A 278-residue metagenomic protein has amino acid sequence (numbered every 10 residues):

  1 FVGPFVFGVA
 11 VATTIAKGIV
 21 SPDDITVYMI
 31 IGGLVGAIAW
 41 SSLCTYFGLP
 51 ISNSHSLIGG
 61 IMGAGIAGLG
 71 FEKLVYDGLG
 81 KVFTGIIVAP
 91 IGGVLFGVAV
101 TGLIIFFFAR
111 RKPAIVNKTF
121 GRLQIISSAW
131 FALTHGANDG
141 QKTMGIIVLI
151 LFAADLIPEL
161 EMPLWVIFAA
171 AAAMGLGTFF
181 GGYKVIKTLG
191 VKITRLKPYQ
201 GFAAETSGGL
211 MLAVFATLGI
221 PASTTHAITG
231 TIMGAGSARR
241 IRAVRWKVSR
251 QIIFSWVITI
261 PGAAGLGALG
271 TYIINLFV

Functional and structural regions predicted by a protein language model:
F1-V278: Alpha-helical transmembrane segments and immediately membrane-proximal extracytoplasmic
